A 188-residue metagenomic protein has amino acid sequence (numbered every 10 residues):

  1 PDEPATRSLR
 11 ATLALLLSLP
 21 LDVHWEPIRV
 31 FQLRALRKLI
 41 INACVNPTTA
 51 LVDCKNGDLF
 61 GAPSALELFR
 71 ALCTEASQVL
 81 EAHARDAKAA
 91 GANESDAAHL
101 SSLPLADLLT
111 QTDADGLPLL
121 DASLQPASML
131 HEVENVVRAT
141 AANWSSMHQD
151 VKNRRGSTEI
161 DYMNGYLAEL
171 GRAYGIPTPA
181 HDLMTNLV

Functional and structural regions predicted by a protein language model:
P1-D115, L120: Internal alpha-helical scaffold of NAD(P)-dependent oxidoreductase catalytic cores
L66-V188: NAD(P)-dependent Rossmann-like dehydrogenase/reductase catalytic/cofactor-binding core
